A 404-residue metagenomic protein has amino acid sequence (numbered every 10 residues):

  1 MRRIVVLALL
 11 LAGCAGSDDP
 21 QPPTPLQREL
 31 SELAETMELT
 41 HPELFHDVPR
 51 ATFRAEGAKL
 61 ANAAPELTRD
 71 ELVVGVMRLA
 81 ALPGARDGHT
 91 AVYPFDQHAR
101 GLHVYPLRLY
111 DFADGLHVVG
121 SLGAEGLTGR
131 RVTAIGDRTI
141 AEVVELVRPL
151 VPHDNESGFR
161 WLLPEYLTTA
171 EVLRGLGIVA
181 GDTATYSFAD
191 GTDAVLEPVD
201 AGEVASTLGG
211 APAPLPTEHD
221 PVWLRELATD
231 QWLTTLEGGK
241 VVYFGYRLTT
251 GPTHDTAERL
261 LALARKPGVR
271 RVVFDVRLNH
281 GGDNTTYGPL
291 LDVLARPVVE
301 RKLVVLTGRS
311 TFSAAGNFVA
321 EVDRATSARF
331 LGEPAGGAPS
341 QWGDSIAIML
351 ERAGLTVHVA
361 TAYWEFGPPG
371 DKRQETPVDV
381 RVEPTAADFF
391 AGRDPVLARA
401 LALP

Functional and structural regions predicted by a protein language model:
M1-L7: Sec-dependent signal peptide recognition, specifically the positively charged N-region followed immediately by
R2, G16-S17: Intrinsically disordered, low-complexity peptide-like regions
L7-A8, G126: Intrinsically disordered, low-complexity segments enriched in polar/charged small residues
L11-G13: C-terminal motif of bacterial Sec signal peptides marking the signal peptidase cleavage site
D18-R271, L278, R296, K302: Flexible, low-complexity junctional segments that flank or bridge functional domains
P23-A34, V179, D190-G191, E218-P404: C-terminal "post-core" interaction segments
